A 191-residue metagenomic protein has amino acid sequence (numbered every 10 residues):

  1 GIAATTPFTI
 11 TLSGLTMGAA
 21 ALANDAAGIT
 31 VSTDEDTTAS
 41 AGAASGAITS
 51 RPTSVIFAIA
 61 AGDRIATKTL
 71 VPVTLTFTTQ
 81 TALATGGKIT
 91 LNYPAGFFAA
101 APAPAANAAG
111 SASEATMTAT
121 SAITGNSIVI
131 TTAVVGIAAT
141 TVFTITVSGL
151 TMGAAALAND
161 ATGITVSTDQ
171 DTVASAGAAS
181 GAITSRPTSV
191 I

Functional and structural regions predicted by a protein language model:
G1-I191: Ser/Thr/Pro/Gly-rich, low-complexity intrinsically disordered stalk/linker tracts of secreted and surface-exposed
